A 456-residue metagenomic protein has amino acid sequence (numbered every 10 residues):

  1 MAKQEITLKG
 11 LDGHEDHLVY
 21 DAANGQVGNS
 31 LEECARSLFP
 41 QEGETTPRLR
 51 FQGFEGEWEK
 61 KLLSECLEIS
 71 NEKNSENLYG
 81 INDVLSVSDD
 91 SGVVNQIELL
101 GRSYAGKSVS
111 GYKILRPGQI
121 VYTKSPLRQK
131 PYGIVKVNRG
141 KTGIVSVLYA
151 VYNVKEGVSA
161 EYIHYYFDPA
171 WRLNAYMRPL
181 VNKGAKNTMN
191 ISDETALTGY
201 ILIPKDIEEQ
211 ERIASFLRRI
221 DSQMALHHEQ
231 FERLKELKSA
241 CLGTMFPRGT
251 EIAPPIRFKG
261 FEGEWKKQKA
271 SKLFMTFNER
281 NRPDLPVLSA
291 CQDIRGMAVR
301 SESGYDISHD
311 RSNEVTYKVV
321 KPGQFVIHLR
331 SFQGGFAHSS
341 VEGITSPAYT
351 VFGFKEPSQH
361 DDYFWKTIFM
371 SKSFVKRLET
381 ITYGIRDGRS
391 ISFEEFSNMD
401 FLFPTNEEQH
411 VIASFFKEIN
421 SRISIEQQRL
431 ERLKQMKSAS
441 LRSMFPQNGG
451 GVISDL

Functional and structural regions predicted by a protein language model:
M1-L456: Feature detects amphipathic, helix-rich regulatory segments
